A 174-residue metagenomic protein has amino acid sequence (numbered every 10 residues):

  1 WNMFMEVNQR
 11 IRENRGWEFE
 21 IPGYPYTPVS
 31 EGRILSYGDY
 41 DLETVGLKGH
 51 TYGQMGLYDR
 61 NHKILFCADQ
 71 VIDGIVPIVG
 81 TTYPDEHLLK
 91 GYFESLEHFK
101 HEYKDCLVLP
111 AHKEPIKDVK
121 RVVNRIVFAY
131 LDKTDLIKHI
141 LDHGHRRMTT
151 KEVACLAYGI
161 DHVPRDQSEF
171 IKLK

Functional and structural regions predicted by a protein language model:
W1: Short, solvent-exposed beta-strand-terminating loops
E6, R10-I11, R15-I21, D41-L136: Metallo-beta-lactamase
P25, T82, H143: Short, flexible active-site loop motifs that bind/organize anionic cofactors or intermediates
Y26-E31: Short acidic-hydrophobic, aromatic-tinged amphipathic segments that line or gate anion-handling sites
R33-Y37: Short acidic-hydrophobic surface loop/beta-edge motif
H139-K174: C-terminal regulatory/interaction regions
